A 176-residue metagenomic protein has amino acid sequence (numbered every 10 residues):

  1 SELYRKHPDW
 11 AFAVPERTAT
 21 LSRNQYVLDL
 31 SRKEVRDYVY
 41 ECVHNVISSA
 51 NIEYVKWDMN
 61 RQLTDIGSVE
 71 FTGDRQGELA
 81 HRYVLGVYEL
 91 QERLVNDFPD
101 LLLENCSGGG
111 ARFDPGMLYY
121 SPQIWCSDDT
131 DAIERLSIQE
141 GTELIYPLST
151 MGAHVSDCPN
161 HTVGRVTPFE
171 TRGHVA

Functional and structural regions predicted by a protein language model:
E2, L21, L63-V69: Short acidic/His/Gly/Ser-rich catalytic and metal-binding motifs that mark active-site loops of diverse hydrolases
E2-D37, H81-V175: Glycan-recognition surfaces
N24-L28, G67-E78: Active-site-proximal beta-alpha loop/turn segments in soluble metabolic enzymes
L28-D58: An active-site-proximal structural segment forming one wall of the substrate-binding cleft that immediately precedes
A50, M59-L63, L79-R82, E92: Extracellular polysaccharide-recognition and catalytic grooves
M59-D65, S107-A111: Active-site-proximal loop/turn and secondary-structure-junction residues that shape catalytic pockets, frequently
R61, D65, T72-G73, Y120-S121 (+1 more regions): Alpha-helix boundary/capping detector
